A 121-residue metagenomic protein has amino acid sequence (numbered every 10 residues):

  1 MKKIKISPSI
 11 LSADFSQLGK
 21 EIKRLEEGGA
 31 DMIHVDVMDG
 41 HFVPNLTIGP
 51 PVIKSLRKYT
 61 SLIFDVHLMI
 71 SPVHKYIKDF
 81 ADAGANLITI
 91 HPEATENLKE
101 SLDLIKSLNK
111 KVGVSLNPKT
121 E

Functional and structural regions predicted by a protein language model:
M1-T89, E93-N97, L104-K110: Conserved N-terminal beta1-alpha1 strand-loop-helix module at the mouth
L102-V114, P118-E121: Anionic-ligand binding region
